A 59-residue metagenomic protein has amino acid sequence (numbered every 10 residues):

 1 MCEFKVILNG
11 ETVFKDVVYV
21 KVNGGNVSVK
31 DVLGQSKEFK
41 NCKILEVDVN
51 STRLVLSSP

Functional and structural regions predicted by a protein language model:
K5-I7, V13-P59: Compact, glycine-rich, soluble single-domain proteins
